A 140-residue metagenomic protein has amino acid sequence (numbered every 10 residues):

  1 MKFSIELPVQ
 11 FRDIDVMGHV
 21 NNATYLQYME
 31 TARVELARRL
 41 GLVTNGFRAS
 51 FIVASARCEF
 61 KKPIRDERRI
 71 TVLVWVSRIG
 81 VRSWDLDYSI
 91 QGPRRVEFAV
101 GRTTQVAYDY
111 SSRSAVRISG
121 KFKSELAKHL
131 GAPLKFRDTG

Functional and structural regions predicted by a protein language model:
M1-E35: Catalytic strand-loop segment that frames the active site of acyl-thioester-processing enzymes
M1-I5, F60, I64-D66, S77-G140: HotDog/MaoC-like acyl-thioester-processing domains
Y25-Y28, I52, D87: Residue-level recognition of specific faces of alpha-helices
R38-T44: A short, aromatic/hydrophobic, helix- or strand-capping loop or linear motif that either lines the entrance/gate
T44-F51: Short, basic/aromatic beta-hairpin or loop at an interaction surface
A54-F60, V72-L73: Short structured motifs
